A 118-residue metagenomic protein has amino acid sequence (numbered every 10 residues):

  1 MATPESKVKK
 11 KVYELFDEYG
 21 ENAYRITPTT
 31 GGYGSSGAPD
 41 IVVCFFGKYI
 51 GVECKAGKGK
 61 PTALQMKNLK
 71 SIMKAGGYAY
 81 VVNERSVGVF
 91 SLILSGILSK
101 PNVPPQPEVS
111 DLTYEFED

Functional and structural regions predicted by a protein language model:
M1-D118: Catalytic phosphate/metal-binding cores of nucleic-acid and nucleotide-processing enzymes, i.e., regions that mediate
